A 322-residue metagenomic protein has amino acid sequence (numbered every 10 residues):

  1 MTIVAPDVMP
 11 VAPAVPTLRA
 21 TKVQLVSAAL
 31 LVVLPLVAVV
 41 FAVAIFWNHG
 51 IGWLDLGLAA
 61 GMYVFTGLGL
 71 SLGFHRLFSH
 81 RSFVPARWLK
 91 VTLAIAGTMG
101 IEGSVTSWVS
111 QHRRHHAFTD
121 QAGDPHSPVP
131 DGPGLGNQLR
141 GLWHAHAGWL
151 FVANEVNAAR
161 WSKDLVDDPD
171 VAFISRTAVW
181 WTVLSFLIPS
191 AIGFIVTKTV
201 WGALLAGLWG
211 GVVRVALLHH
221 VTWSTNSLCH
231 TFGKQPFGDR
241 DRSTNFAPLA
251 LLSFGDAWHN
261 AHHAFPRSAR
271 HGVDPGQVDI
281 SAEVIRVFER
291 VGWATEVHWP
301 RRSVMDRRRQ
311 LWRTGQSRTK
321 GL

Functional and structural regions predicted by a protein language model:
M1-W223, S268-L322: Non-catalytic, topology-defining segments of multipass membrane proteins
R76, S227, T231, H263: Catalytic glutamate of the conserved HExxH
S162-V171, F232-W258, A264-F265: Active-site-proximal inter-transmembrane loops
L218-P236: C-terminal accessory segments of proteins
